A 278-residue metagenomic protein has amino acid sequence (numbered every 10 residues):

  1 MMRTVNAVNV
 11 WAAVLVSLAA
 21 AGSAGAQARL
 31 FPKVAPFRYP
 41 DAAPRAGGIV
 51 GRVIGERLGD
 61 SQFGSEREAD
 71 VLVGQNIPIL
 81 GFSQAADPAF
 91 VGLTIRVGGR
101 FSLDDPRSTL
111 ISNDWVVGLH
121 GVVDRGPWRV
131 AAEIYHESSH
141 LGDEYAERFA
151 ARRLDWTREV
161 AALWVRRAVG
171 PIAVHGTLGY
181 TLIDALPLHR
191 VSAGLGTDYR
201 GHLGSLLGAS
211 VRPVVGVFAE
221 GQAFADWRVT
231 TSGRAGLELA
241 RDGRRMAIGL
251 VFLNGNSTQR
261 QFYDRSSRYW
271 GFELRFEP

Functional and structural regions predicted by a protein language model:
M1-P32: Cleavable N-terminal export/targeting peptides
A26-V122, V160: Transmembrane beta-barrel domains of Gram-negative outer membranes and organellar outer membranes
A28, V34, R38-P40, I79-V91 (+4 more regions): Short loop/turn motifs that connect adjacent beta-strands in outer-membrane beta-barrel proteins
A28-P36, I49, V53-G55, L93 (+3 more regions): Gram-negative and organellar
G51-G55, L93-V97, A132-H136, G176-Y180 (+5 more regions): Transmembrane beta-barrel strands of outer-membrane/channel proteins
V73-Q75, L119, L163, L195-T197 (+3 more regions): Membrane-embedded beta-strands of outer-membrane beta-barrel proteins, especially the hydrophobic/small aromatic
D87-Y199, D226, N254-N256, Y263-S266: Outer-membrane pore/translocation modules
R265-P278: Outer-membrane beta-barrel "beta-signal"
